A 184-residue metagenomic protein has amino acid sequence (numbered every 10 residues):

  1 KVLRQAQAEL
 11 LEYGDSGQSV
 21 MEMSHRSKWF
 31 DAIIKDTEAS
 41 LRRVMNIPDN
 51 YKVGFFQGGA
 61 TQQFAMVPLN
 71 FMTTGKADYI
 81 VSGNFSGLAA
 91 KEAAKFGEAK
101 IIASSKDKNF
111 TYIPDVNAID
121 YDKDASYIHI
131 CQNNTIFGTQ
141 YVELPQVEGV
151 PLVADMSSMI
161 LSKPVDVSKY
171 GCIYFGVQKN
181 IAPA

Functional and structural regions predicted by a protein language model:
K1-A8: N-terminal amphipathic/basic leader segments beginning at the initiator methionine
E9-Y13, V44, F96, N180: Change "in soluble alpha/beta enzymes" to "in soluble alpha/beta proteins
D15-M66, N70, G83-N84, K91-E92: Conserved N-terminal alpha-helix of the aminotransferase class I/II PLP-enzyme fold
V53-Q57, Y79, I101-S104, I130 (+2 more regions): General beta-strand structural signal in soluble alpha/beta enzymes
T61-I128: PLP-dependent aminotransferase-like
A93, S105-I160, C172: Active-site phosphate-binding strand-loop segment of PLP-dependent enzymes
I160-S168: Glycine-rich, charge-decorated loop segments at or immediately adjacent to ligand/cofactor-binding or catalytic sites
Y170-A184: Active-site PLP attachment segment
